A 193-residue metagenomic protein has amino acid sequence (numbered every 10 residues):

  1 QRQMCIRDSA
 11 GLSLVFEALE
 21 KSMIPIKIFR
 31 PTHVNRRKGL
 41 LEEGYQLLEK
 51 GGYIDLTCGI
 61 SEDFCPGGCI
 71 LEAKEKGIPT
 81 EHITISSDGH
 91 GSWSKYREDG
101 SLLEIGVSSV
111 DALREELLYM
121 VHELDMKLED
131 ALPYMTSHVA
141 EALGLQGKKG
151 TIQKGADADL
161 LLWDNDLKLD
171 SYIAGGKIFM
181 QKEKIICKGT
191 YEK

Functional and structural regions predicted by a protein language model:
Q1-S94, L102-L103: Active-site core of metal-dependent hydrolases
A10-G11, F64-C65, H138-V139, I173 (+1 more regions): Short secondary-structure boundary/hinge segments and terminal tails
G11, Y96, L102, L167 (+1 more regions): Short, function-defining helix-loop hinge/capping sites that tune catalysis or transport
L14, G44, D99, D170 (+1 more regions): Single-residue recognition of alpha-helix boundary sites
L14, G67-I70, R97, E141-L143 (+1 more regions): Short secondary-structure transition/capping segments
H33, L56-I60, S87-G89, L132-M135 (+2 more regions): Active-site proximal loops enriched in glycine and acidic residues that flank catalytic Cys/His/Asp and coordinate
E75-K154, L160-L162: His/Asp/Glu-enriched, well-ordered alpha-helical/loop segment that forms or immediately abuts the divalent-metal
T151-K193: C-terminal cap of metal-dependent C-N hydrolases
